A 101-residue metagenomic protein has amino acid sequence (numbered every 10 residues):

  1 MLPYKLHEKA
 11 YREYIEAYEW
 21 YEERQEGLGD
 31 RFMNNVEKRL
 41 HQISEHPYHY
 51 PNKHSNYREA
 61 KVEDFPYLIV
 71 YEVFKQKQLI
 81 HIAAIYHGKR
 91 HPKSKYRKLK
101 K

Functional and structural regions predicted by a protein language model:
M1-M33: Arg/Lys-rich, positively charged N-terminal/basic patches that mediate binding to nucleic acids
M1-P3, I15, Y57, Y96-K101: Small, basic N-terminal interaction modules of short regulatory proteins
I15-Y18, E37-S44: Structural signal for well-ordered, non-membrane alpha-helices
D30, P51-K53, K93-S94: Short, hydrophobic secondary-structure boundary micro-motifs
K38, E45-L79: Basic/aromatic recognition patch in beta-strand/loop cores that engages polyanionic ligands
L68, E72-K101: Enriched for short, Lys/Arg-rich terminal
